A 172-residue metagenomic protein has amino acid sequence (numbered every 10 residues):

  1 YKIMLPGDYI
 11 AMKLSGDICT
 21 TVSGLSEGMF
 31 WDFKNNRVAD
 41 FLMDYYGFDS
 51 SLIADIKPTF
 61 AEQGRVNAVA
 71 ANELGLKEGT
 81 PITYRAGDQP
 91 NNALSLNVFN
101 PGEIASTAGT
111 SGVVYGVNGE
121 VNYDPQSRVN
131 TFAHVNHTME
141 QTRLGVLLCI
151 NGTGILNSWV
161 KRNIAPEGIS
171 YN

Functional and structural regions predicted by a protein language model:
Y1-I18, G24, M29-D40, D44-G47 (+1 more regions): Active-site core segments that coordinate phosphate-bearing ligands/cofactors across diverse enzyme families
D32-K34, T59-Q63: Short beta-strand to alpha-helix junction loop
Y46-A61: A conserved helix-loop-beta module that forms one wall/lid of the active-site cleft in ATP-utilizing catalytic domains
